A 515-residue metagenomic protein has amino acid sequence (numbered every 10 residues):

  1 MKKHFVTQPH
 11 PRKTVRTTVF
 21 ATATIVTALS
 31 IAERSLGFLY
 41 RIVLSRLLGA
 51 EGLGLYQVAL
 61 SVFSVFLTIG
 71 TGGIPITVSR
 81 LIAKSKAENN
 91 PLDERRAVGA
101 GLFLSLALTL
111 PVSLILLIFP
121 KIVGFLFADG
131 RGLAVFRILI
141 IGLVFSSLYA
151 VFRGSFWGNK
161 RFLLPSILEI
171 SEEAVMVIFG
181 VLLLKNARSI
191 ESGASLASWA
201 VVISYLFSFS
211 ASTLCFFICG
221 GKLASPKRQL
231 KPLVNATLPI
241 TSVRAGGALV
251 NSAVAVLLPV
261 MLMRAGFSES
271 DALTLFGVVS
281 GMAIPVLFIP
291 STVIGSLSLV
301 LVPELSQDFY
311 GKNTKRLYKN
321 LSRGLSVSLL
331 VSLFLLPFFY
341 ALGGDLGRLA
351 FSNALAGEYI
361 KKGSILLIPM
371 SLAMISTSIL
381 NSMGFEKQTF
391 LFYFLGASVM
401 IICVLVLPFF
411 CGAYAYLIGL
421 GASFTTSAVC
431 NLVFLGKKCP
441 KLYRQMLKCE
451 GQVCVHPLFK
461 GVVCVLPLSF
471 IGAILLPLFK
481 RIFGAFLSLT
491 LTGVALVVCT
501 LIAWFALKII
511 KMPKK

Functional and structural regions predicted by a protein language model:
M1-L36, L92, R96, K227-G247 (+2 more regions): N-terminal membrane topogenesis motif
K2-T7, L182-K185, W199-P226, A255 (+2 more regions): C-terminal transmembrane helix end/exit motif
K3, T18-S79, S113, G142-L143 (+2 more regions): Signature of the first transmembrane helix
T22-G37, A200-S208, S212-F216, K227-V300 (+1 more regions): Transmembrane helical elements of multi-pass membrane transporters/channels
G72-A87, L287-K312: Helix-loop junctions and terminal segments of transmembrane helices in multi-pass membrane transport/translocation
P111-D129, F334-S352, F410, F479: Short membrane-interface helical motifs at transmembrane helix boundaries in multi-pass membrane transporters
F145-L168, I365-L395: Membrane-interface junctions at transmembrane-helix termini in multi-pass inner-membrane proteins
N159-L164, A174-S210, K387, A397-V429 (+2 more regions): Membrane-interface helix-loop junctions in multi-pass transport and translocation proteins
